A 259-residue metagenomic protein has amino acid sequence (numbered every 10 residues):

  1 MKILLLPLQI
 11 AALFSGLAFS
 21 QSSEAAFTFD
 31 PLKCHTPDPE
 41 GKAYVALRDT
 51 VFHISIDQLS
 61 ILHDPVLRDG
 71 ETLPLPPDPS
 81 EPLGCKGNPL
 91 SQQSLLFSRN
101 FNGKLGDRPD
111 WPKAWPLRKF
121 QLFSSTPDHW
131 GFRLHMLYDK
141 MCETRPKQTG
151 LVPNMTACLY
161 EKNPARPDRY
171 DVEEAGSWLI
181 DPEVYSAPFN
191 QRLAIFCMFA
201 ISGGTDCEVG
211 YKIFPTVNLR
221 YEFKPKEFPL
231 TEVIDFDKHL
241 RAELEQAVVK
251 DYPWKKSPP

Functional and structural regions predicted by a protein language model:
M1-L4: Positively charged n-region of N-terminal signal peptides that target proteins for export
P7-A18: Bacterial N-terminal signal peptides
S22-A157: Charge-rich, low-complexity N-terminal segments
F27, G41-L47, L179, Y185 (+1 more regions): Short acidic-hydrophobic surface loop/beta-edge motif
V152-G203: Signature of long, low-cysteine stretches enriched in small and polar/charged residues
L193-P259: Long, compositionally biased interface segments
